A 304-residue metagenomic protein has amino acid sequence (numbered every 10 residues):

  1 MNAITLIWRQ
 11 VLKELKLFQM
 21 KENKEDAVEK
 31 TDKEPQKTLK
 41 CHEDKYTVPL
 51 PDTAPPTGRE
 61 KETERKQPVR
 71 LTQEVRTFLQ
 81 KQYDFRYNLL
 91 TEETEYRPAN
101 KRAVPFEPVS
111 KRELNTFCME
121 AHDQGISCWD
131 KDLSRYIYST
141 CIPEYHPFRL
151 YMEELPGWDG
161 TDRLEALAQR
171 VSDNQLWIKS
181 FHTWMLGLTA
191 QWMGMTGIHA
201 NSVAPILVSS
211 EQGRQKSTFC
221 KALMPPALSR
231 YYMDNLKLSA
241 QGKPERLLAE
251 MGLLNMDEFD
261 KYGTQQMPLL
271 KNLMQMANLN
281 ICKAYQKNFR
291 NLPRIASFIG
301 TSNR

Functional and structural regions predicted by a protein language model:
M1-T161, S172-K179: N-terminal nucleic-acid engagement/recognition segments and initiation subdomains in replication, restriction
S134-R135, K221-A222, K261, L269: Terminal, non-catalytic protein-protein interaction segments that mediate quaternary/complex assembly
Y136-E250: P-loop NTPase catalytic core of nucleic-acid-dependent motor ATPases
D234-L238, L279-K283, T301: Short gly/ser/thr-rich secondary-structure transition/capping motifs
K243-A249, C282-T301: AAA+/SF3 P-loop NTPase mechanochemical coupling elements
G252-M274: Conserved AAA+/SF3 P-loop NTPase catalytic/coupling segment centered on the Walker-B
L253-D257, N280-I281, I299-R304: Conserved catalytic/coupling elements of P-loop NTPase cores
M267-R290: Conserved catalytic/switch belt of AAA+ P-loop NTPases
